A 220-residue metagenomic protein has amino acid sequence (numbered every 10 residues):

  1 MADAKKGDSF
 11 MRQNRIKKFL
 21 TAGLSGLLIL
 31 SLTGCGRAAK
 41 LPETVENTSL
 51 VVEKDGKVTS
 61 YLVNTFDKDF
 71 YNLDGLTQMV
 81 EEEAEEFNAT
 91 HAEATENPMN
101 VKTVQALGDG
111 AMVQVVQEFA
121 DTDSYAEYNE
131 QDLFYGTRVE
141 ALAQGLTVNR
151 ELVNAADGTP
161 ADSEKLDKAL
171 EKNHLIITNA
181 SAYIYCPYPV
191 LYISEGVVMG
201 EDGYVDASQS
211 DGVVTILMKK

Functional and structural regions predicted by a protein language model:
M1-F10: Short, Lys/Arg-enriched N-terminal segments with co-localized hydrophobic residues within the first ~10-30 amino acids
R12-G23: Bacterial N-terminal signal peptides that target proteins for export
S31-G34: C-terminal motif of bacterial Sec signal peptides marking the signal peptidase cleavage site
G36-A38: Bacterial signal peptide processing site
P42-T103: N-terminal Sec/ER secretory leader and immediately downstream segment of secreted/extracellular precursors
V104-K220: Mature, soluble, non-transmembrane domains
